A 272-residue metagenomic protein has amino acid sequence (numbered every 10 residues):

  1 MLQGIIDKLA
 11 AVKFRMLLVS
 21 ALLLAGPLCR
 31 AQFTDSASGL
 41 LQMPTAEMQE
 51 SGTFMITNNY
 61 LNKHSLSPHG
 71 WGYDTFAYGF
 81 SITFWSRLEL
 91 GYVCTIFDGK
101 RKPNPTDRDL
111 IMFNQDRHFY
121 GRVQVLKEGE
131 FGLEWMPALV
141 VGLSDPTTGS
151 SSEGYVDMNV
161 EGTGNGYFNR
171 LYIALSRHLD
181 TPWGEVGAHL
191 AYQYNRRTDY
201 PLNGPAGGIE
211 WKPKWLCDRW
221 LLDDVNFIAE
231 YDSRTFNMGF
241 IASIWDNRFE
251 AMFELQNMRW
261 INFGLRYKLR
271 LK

Functional and structural regions predicted by a protein language model:
M1-A37, K272: Cleavable N-terminal export/targeting peptides
A31-L171, S176-D180, W215-C217, V225 (+3 more regions): Transmembrane beta-barrel domains of Gram-negative outer membranes and organellar outer membranes
T83-W85, D232, Q256-M258: A short, compositionally biased micro-patch
H118-V123, G207-I209, N257-K272: Outer-membrane beta-barrel "beta-signal"
G142, G187-Q193, I228-E230: Short, conserved beta-strand edge motifs with alternating hydrophobic and charged residues
G166-D218: Histidine/lysine/aspartate-rich catalytic loop segments that bind and position anionic ligands
N203-E254, G264-R266: Outer membrane beta-barrel transmembrane domains
